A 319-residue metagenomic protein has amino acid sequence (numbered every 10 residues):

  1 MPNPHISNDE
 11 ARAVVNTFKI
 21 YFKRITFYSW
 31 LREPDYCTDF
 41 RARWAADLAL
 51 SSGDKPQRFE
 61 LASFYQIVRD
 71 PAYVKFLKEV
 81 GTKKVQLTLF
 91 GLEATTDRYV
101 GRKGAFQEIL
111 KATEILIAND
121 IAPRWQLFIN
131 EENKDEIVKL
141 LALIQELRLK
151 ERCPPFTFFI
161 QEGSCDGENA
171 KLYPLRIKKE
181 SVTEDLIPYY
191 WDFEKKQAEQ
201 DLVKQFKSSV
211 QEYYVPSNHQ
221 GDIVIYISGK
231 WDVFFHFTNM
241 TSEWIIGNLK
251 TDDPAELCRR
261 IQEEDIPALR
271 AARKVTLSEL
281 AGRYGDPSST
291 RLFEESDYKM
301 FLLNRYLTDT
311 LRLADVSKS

Functional and structural regions predicted by a protein language model:
M1-P4, V15-L31, V224, G229: N-terminal pre-triad scaffold of radical SAM enzymes
P2-N16, R32-T82, L89-T95, A105-F106 (+2 more regions): Canonical radical SAM enzyme core domain
V14-T17, L143, R260, R283: Charge-rich, solvent-exposed alpha-helical interaction surfaces
R24-Y28, P56-E60, K84-Q86, A122-R124 (+1 more regions): Structural preference for beta-strand elements that scaffold enzyme active sites
V80-T82, Y226-V233: Short, flexible loop/turn motifs enriched in small residues
F90, R98, R102-G229, M240-I245 (+1 more regions): Radical SAM enzyme [4Fe-4S]-AdoMet core and its adjacent flexible, acidic and glycine-rich loops/tails across
D232-S319: Flexible mid-to-C-terminal extensions adjoining Fe-S/redox cofactors in radical SAM and related proteins
